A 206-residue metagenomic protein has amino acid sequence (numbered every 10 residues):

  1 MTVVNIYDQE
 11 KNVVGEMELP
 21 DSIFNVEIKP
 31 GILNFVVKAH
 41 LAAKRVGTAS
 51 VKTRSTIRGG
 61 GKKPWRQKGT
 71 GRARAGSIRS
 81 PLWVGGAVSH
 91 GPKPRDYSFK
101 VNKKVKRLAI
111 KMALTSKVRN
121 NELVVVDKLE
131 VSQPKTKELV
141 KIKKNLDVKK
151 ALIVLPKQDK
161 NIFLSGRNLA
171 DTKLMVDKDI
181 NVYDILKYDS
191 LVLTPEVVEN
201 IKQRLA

Functional and structural regions predicted by a protein language model:
M1-V46, P92-A206: Extended polybasic, low-complexity segments that bind anionic RNA or targeting/receptor surfaces
V46-S50, S55: Short, structured surface segments that line ligand/substrate-binding pockets
R54-G91: Glycine/serine-rich anion-binding loops at beta->alpha junctions that coordinate negatively charged ligand groups
